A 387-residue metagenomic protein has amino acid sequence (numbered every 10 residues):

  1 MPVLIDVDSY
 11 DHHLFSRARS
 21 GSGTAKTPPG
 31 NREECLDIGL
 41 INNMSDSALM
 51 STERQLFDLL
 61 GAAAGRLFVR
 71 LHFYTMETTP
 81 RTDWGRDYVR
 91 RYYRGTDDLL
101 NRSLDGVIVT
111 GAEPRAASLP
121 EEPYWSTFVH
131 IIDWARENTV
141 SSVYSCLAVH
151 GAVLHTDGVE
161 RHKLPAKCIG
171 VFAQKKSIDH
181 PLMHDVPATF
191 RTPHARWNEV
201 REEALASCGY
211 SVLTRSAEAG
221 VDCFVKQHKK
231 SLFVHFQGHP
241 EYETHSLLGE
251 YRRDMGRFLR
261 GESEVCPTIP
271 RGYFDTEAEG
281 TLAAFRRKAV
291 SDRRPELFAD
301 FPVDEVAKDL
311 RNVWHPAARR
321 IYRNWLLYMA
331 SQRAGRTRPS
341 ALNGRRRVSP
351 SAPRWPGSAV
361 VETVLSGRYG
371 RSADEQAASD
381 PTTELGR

Functional and structural regions predicted by a protein language model:
M1-T75, D97-L99, S103, H130 (+2 more regions): Amide-donor transfer/coupling interface in amidating biosynthetic enzymes
S47, P80, A116, G151 (+1 more regions): Flexible, glycine-rich phosphate/dinucleotide-binding loops and adjacent beta-alpha linkers at cofactor/substrate
E77-G85, R191: Membrane-interfacial amphipathic helices and adjacent loop/beta segments that form the lipid-substrate binding surface
D83-R86, L247-G249: Short aromatic-enriched loop/helix-cap "lid" or pocket-rim segments at secondary-structure transitions that line
W84-S103: Glycine-rich, highly charged phosphate/nucleotide-binding loops
V89-R90, T110-A116, P302-A307: Short glycine/proline-rich turn/loop motifs
L104, V109-I178: Cysteine-nucleophile active-site neighborhood
